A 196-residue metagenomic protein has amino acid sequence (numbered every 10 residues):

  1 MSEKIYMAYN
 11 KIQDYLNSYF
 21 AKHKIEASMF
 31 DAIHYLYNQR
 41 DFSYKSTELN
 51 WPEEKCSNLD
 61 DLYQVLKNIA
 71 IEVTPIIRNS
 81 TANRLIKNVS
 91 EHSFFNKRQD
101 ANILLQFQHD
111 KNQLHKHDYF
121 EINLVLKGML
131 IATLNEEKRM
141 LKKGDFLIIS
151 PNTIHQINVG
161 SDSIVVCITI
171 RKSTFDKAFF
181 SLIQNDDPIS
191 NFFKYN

Functional and structural regions predicted by a protein language model:
M1, E91-H92, L130, I157: Helical anchoring/docking segments at protein termini
M1-I33: N-terminal leader/propeptide segments of preproteins
I5-Y6, C56-F94, R98, G160-N196: A hydrophobic/aromatic-rich effector-binding and dimerization subdomain of bacterial HTH-type transcriptional regulators
A8, I12, Y44, L85-N88 (+3 more regions): Short linear sequence motifs
S18, H92-S93, F107: Generic detector of bulky aromatic hydrophobic side chains
E26-S80: A structured, charge-rich N-terminal accessory region that forms the first stable segment of a protein and links
R98-I189: N-terminal regulatory/effector-sensing and dimerization cores that precede helix-turn-helix DNA-binding domains
